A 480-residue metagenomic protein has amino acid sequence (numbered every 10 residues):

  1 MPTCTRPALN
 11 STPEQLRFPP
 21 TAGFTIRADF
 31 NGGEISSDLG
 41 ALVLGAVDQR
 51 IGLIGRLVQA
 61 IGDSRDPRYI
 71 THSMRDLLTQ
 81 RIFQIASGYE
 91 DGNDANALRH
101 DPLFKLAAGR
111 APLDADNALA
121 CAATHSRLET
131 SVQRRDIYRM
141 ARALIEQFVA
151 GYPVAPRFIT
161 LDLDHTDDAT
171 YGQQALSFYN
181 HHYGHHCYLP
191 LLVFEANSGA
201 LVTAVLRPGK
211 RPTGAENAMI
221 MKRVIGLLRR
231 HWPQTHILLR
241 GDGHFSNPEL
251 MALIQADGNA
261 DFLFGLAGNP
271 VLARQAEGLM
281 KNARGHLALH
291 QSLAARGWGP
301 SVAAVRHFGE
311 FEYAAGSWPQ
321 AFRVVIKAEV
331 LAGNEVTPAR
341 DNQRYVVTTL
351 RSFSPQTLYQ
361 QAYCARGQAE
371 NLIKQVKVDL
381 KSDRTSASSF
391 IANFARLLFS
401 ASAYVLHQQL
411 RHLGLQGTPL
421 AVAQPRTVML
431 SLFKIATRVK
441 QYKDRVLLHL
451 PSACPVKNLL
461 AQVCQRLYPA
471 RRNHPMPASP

Functional and structural regions predicted by a protein language model:
M1-P212, E216-H231, A256, R411 (+1 more regions): Dynamic "connector" segments at or just before major functional cores
P2-T3, T12-I26, D261-V378, V463-P480: An anionic, glycine-rich sequence signature occurring as long contiguous blocks
E34, P67-D76, V336, A387-L397 (+1 more regions): Structural motif
A41, L406-Q409, L413-T437: Conserved nucleotidyltransferase catalytic core and NTase-mimicking acidic/glycine-rich helix/loop elements in nucleic
V47, Q80-R81, G92-A95, H125 (+8 more regions): Short, conserved catalytic/metal-binding motifs centered on acidic residues
V47, S354-A395, F399, A403-L410: Short amphipathic alpha-helical "interface-anchor" segments enriched in bulky aromatics
A97, P112-L113, I237-L238, L415-Q424: Short, glycine/acidic-rich hinge or "gate" loops at secondary-structure transitions that mediate conformational
P212-V271: Domain-level cores of phosphate- or acyl-group-handling catalytic modules
